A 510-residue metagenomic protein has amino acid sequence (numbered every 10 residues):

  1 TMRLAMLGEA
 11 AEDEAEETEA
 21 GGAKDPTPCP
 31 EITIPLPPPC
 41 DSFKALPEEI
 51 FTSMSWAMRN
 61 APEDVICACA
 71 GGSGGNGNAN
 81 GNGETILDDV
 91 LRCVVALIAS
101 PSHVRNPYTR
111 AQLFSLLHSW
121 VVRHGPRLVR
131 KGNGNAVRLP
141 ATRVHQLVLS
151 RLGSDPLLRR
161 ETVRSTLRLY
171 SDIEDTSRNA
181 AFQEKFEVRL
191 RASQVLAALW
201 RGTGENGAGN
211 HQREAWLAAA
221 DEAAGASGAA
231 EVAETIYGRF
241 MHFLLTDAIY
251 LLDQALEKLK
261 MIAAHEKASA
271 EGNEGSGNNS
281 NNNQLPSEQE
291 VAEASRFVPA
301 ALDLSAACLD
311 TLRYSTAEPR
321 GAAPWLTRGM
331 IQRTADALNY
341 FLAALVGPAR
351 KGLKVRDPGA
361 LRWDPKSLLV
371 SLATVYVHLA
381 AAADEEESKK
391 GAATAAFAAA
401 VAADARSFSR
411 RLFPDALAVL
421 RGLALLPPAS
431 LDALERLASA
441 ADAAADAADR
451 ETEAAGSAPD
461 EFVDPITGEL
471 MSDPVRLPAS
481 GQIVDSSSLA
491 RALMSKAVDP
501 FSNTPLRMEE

Functional and structural regions predicted by a protein language model:
T1-A45, P126-V144, Y170-F186, L251-P299 (+1 more regions): Acidic, Ser/Thr- and Gly/Pro-rich intrinsically disordered linkers and low-complexity segments that flank or connect
T1-G75, A79-H103, P107: Alpha-solenoid helical-repeat scaffolds
L7, W56-E63, A96, S100 (+16 more regions): Positions within ordered alpha-helical repeat solenoids
P39-S42, D64-G72, G81-D88, P101-T109 (+8 more regions): HEAT/armadillo-like alpha-solenoid scaffolds in large eukaryotic assembly and transport factors
K44-A68, G75, A79, V90-V94 (+6 more regions): HEAT-repeat alpha-solenoid elements in large eukaryotic scaffold proteins
K44-S55, R59, D88-R92, P107-H118 (+5 more regions): Alpha-helical repeat solenoid scaffolds
H145-V148, L152, P156, V163-S165 (+4 more regions): Eukaryote-biased recognition of C-terminal alpha-helical segments
Y376, F413-E510: Replace "small metal-dependent catalytic modules" with "small catalytic or cofactor-binding modules
